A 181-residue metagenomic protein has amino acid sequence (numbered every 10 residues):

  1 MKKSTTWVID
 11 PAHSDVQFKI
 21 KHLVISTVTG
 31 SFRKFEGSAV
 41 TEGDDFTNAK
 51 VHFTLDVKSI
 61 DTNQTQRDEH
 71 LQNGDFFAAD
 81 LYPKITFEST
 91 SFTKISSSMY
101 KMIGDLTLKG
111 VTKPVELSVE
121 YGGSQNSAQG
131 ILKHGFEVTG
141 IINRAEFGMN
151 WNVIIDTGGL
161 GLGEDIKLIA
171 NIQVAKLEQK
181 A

Functional and structural regions predicted by a protein language model:
M1-A181: Low-complexity, acidic/polar, glycine-enriched regions of mature
